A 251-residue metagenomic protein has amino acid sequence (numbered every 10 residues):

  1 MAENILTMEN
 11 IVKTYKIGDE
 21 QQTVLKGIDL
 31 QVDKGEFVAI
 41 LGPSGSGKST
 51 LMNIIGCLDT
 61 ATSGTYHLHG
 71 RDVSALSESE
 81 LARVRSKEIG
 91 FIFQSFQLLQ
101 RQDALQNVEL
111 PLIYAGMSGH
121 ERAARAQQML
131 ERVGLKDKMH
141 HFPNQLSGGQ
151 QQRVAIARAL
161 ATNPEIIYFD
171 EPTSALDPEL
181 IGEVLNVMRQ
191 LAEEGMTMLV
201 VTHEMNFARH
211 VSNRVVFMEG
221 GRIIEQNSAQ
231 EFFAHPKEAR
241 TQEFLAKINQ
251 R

Functional and structural regions predicted by a protein language model:
E3-A229: ABC family nucleotide-binding domain
Q226, Q230-R251: C-terminal boundary and immediately downstream tail of ABC-type ATPase nucleotide-binding domains
